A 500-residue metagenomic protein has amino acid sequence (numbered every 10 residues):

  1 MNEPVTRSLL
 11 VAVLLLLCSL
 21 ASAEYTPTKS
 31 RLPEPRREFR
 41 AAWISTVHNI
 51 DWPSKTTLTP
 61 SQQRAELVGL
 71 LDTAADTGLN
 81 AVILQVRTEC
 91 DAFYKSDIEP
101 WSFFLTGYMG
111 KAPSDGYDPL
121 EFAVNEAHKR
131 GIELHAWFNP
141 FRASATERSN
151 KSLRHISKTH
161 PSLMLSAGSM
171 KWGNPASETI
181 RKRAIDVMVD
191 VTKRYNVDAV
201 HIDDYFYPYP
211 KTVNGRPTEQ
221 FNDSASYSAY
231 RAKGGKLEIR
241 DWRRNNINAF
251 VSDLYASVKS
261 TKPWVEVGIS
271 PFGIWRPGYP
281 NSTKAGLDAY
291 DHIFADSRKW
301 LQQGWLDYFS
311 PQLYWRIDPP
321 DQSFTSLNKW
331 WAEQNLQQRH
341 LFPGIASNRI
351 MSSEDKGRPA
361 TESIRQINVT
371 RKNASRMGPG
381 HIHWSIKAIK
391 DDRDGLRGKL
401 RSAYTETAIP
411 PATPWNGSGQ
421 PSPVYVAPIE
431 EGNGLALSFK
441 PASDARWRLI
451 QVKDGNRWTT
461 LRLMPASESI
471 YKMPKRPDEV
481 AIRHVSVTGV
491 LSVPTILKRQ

Functional and structural regions predicted by a protein language model:
P27-T28, R36-A41, L79-D91, D118-L165 (+3 more regions): Glycine-rich, aromatic-flanked loop segments that form ligand/cofactor-binding clefts across common enzyme folds
R37, S45-A65, A136, F141-R194 (+1 more regions): Active-site-adjacent "subsite" loops/lids of carbohydrate-active enzymes
A65-D91, D198, W305: Catalytic domains of carbohydrate-active enzymes, especially glycoside hydrolases
T77-D115: Aromatic-lined carbohydrate-binding/catalytic grooves of carbohydrate-active enzymes
L79, R87, R130, K158-W305 (+1 more regions): Polysaccharide-binding and catalytic clefts of secreted carbohydrate-active enzymes
F294-R298, Q302-P320, A332, Q337-N416: Substrate-binding cleft of secreted/luminal carbohydrate-active enzymes
S402-S443, G489-Q500: Pro/Thr/Ser/Gly-rich low-complexity, intrinsically disordered linker/stalk tracts
M473-S492: Beta-strand-rich modules
